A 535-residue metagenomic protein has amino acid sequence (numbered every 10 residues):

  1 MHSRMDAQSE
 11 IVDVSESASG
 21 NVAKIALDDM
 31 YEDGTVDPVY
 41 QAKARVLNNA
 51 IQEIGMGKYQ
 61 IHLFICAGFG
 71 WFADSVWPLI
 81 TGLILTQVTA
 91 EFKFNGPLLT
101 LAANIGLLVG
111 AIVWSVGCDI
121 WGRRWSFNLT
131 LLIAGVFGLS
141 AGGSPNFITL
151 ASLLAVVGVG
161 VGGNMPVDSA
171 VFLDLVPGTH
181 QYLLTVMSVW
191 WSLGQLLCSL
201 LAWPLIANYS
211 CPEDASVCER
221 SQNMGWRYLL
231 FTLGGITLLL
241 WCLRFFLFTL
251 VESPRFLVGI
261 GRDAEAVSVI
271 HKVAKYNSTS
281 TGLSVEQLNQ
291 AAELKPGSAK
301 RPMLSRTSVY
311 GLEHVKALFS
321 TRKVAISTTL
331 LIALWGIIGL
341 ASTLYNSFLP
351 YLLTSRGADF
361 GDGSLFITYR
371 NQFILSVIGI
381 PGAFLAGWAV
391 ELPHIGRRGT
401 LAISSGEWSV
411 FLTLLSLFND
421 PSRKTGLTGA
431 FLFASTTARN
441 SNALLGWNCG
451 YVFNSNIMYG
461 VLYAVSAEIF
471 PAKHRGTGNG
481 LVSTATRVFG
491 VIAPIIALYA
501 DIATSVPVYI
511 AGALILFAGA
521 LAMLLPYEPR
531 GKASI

Functional and structural regions predicted by a protein language model:
M1-L83: Cytosolic juxtamembrane N-terminal segment immediately preceding the first transmembrane helix of multi-pass
M30-H62, E219-M224, F248, H271-S347 (+2 more regions): Flexible cytoplasmic loops linking transmembrane helices in multi-pass membrane transporters
F72, V88, G117, L201 (+3 more regions): Hydrophobic alpha-helical transmembrane and interfacial-helix anchor sites in secondary transporters
G82-G110: Extracellular/periplasmic helix-loop-helix junction of adjacent transmembrane segments in MFS-like secondary
K93, G122, G143-T149, G160 (+3 more regions): Helix-breaking motifs and short loop linkers at transmembrane-helix boundaries and internal kinks in secondary membrane
L101-L108, S115-V116, L154, G158 (+1 more regions): C-terminal transmembrane bundle
V109-I148: Conserved MFS/SLC helix-loop-helix module at the cytosolic interface between two early adjacent transmembrane helices
M187, P204-R301, G512-I535: Central mid-sequence intracellular linker of multi-pass
